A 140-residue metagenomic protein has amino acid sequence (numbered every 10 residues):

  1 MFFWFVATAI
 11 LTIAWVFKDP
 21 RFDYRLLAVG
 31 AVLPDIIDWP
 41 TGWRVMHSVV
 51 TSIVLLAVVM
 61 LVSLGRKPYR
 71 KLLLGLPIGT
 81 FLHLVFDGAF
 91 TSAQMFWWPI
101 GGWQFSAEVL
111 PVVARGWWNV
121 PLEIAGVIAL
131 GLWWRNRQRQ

Functional and structural regions predicted by a protein language model:
M1-Q140: N-terminal membrane-targeting hydrophobic helices
